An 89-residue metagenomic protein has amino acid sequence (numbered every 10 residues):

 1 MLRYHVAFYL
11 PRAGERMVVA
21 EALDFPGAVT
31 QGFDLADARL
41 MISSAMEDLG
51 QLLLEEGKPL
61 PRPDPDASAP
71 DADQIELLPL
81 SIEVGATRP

Functional and structural regions predicted by a protein language model:
M1-H5, L40-P89: Short, charged, surface-exposed hinge/linker loops at domain edges that act as mobile lids or interdomain connectors
Y9-D24: Short aromatic-glycine-(Arg/Gly/Cys) micro-motifs in beta-strand/loop hairpins
E15, V29, T87-P89: Intrinsically disordered, low-complexity acidic/polar segments
L23, G27, K58: Flexible, active-site-adjacent loop/turn segments at secondary-structure boundaries
P26-D37: A short, exposed loop/beta-hairpin motif centered on an aromatic-Gly-Thr core
